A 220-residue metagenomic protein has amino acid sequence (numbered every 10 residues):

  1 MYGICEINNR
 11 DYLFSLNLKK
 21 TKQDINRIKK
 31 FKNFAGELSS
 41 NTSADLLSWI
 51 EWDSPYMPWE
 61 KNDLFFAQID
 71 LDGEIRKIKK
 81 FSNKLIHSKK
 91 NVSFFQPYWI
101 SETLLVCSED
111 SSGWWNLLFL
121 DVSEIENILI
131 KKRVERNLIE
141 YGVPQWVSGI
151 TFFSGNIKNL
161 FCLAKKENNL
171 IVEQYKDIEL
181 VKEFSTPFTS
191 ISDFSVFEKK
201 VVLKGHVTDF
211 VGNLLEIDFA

Functional and structural regions predicted by a protein language model:
M1, L47, L104-L105, L160-F161 (+1 more regions): Hydrophobic beta-strand positions that form the internal "hydrophobic ladder" of WD40/Gbeta-like beta-propeller blades
I4-L13, K29-F34, S48-F65, K84-F94 (+5 more regions): A flexible loop/linker signature enriched in serine peptidases of the S9 family
N9, D72-E74, N83, T103 (+6 more regions): Intrinsic-disorder/low-complexity loop/linker signature
N9, T21-D24, S43, E60 (+4 more regions): Cysteine-rich, disulfide-stabilized extracellular repeat modules
S15-G36, P55, A67-Y98, D121-T151 (+2 more regions): Multi-bladed beta-propeller domains
T42-S43, I100-S101, G155-K158, V196-E198: Residue-level detector of Asp-centered blade-edge/turn motifs that repeat once per structural unit in beta-propeller
Y98, S192-K200, K204-A220: Serine-hydrolase catalytic core recognition
